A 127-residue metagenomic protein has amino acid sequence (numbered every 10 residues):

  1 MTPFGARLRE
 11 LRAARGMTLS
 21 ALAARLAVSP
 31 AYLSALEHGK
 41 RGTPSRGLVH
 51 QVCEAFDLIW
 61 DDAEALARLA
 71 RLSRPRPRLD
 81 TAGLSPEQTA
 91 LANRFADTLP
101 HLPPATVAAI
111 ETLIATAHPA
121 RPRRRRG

Functional and structural regions predicted by a protein language model:
M1-A14, A109: A short, Lys/Arg-rich alpha-helix, primarily the initiator
L8, L22-A23, L33-L36: Conserved hydrophobic/aromatic packing and binding residues within compact polymer-binding modules
A13, A24, E54: Alpha-helical residues within the helix-turn-helix
A27-T43, Q51: Recognition helix of helix-turn-helix/homeodomain-like DNA-binding domains that insert into the DNA major groove
G47-A65, R71-L72: DNA major-groove recognition helix of helix-turn-helix/homeodomain DNA-binding modules
R71-G127: Interfacial/linker helices and their anchor residues that mediate assembly or domain coupling
